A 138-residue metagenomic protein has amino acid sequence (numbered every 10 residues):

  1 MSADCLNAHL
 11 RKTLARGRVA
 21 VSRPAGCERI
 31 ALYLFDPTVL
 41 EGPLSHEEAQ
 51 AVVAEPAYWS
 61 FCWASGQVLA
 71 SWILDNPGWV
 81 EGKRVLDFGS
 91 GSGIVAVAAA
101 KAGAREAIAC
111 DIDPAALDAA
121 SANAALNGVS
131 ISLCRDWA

Functional and structural regions predicted by a protein language model:
M1, L34-D36, Q50-V53, I112-D118: Generic detector of short, locally flexible boundary/turn motifs and exposed helical patches
M1-E41: N-terminal auxiliary segments of SAM/dcSAM-dependent transferases
H9, S45-E47, F88: Domain-scale activation on soluble regions of proteins
A25-V80: SAM-dependent Rossmann-like transferase core, predominantly class I methyltransferases with a strong bias toward
S65, S71-W137: Conserved SAM/SAH cofactor-binding pocket of Class I
